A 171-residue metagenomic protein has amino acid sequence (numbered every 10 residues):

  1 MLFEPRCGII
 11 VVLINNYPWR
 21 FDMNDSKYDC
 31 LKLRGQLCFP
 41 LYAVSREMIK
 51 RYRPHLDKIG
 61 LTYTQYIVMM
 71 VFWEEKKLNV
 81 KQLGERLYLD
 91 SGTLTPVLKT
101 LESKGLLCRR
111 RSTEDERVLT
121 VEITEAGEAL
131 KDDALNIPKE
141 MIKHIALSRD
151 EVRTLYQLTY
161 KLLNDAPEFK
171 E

Functional and structural regions predicted by a protein language model:
M1-I59: N-terminal leader segment of winged-helix/HTH proteins
D25-S26, N164-E171: Generic C-terminal helix-cap and adjacent flexible tail
R34-L56, K131-A166: Hydrophobic alpha-helical core bundles mediating ligand binding, dimerization, or RNAP-core interactions
F39, R46, K50-D90: N-terminal helix-turn-helix DNA-binding core of bacterial DNA-binding proteins
I59-T64, T93, T124, S148-D150: Short helix-coil-helix linker/hinge
V80-K81, G92, K99, L119: Residues within helix-turn-helix
K99-Q157: Charged, amphipathic alpha-helical coiled-coil/dimerization segments
